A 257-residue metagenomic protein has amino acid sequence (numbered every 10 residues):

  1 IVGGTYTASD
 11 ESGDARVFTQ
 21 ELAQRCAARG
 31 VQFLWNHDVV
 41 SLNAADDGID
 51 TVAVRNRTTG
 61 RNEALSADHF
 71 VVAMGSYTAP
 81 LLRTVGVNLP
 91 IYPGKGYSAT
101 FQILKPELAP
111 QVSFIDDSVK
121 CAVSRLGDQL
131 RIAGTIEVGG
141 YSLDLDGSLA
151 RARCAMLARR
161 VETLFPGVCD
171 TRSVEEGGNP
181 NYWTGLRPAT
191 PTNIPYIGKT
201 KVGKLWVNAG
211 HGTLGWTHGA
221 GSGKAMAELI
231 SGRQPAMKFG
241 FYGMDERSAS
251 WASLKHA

Functional and structural regions predicted by a protein language model:
I1, N43-T51, P188-N193, K201-G203: A short, glycine/Asx- and small/polar-enriched loop/turn that sits immediately N-terminal to a beta-strand
V2-D68: Helical element adjacent to the flavin cofactor pocket in flavoenzyme catalytic cores
T5-Q24, S76-Y77, R153-R160, G215 (+1 more regions): Mid-domain beta-loop-alpha active-site segment that forms a flexible, acidic cofactor/metal-binding surface
S9, D117-S118, E162-A257: C-terminal catalytic lobe of FAD-dependent flavoproteins
L34-W35, V72, V207: General beta-strand structural signal in soluble alpha/beta enzymes
A44, D50, V54-P110, A150: Central helical "cap/lid" subdomain
T51-A53, R131, W206-V207: General beta-strand recognition
N88-P90, Q102-V202: Active-site lid/adjacent beta-loop-alpha segment flanking the redox-cofactor pocket in flavoenzymes
